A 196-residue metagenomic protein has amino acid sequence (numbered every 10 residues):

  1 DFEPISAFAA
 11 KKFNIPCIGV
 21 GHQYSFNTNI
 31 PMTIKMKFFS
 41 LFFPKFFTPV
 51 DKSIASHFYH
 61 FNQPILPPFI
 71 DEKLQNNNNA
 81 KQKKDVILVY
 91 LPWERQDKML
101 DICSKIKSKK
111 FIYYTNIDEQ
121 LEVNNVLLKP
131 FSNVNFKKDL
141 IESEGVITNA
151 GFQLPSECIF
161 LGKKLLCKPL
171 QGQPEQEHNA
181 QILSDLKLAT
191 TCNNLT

Functional and structural regions predicted by a protein language model:
D1-F46: Active-site and donor-binding regions of nucleotide-sugar-utilizing enzymes
D1-P4, G19, K138-H178: A donor-sugar binding/catalytic signature common to diverse glycosyltransferases and related nucleotide-sugar
A7-K12, F47, H57-I65, I102-C103 (+2 more regions): Short loop/helix-cap segments at secondary-structure boundaries that form the rim of catalytic
H22-N27, T115-D118, S132-V134, L170-E175 (+1 more regions): Short, acidic/turn-prone active-site loops that include or flank metal/cofactor- and phosphate-binding residues
T28-Q96, Y114-N116, N135: A nucleotide-sugar donor-handling region in carbohydrate enzymes
K35-M36, P130-F131, K164-T196: Nucleotide-sugar donor-binding patch of glycosyltransferase catalytic domains
D71-L74, N78-G145, E177-A180: Donor-nucleotide binding loops and adjacent catalytic segments primarily of GT-B fold Leloir glycosyltransferases
